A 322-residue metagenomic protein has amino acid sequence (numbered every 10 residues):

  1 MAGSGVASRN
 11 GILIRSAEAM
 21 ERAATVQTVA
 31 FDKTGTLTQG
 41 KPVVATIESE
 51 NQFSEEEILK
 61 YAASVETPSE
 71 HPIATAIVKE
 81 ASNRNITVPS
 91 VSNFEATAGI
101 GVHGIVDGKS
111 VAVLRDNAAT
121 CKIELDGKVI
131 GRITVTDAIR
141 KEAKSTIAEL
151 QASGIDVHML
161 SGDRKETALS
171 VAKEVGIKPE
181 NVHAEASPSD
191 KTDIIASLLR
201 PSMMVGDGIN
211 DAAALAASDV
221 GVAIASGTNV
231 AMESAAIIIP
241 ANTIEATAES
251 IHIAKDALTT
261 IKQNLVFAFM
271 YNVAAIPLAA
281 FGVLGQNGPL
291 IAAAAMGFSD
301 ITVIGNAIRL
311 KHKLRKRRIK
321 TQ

Functional and structural regions predicted by a protein language model:
M1-A17, I308-Q322: Juxtamembrane helix-loop transition segments at the membrane interface in multi-pass membrane proteins
M1-G5, V43-T46, T75-E80, A216 (+4 more regions): Re-entrant/interfacial helical elements at transmembrane boundaries that shape and gate the permeation pathway
V6, I14, V26-Q27, G108 (+3 more regions): Conserved ATP-binding TGD loop and adjacent catalytic N/P-domain core of P-type ATPases
A7-T34: Membrane-cytosol interface motif
T28-K128, R164-K165, L169, K173-G176 (+2 more regions): Cytosolic catalytic regions of ATP/NTP-dependent phosphoryl-transfer enzymes
G35, L150, S299: Conserved S/T- and glycine-rich ATP-binding loop of Class I adenylate-forming
S110-L114, I224, I304: Short hydrophobic-aromatic micro-motifs
P201, A235, P240-Q322: Membrane-embedded transport module
